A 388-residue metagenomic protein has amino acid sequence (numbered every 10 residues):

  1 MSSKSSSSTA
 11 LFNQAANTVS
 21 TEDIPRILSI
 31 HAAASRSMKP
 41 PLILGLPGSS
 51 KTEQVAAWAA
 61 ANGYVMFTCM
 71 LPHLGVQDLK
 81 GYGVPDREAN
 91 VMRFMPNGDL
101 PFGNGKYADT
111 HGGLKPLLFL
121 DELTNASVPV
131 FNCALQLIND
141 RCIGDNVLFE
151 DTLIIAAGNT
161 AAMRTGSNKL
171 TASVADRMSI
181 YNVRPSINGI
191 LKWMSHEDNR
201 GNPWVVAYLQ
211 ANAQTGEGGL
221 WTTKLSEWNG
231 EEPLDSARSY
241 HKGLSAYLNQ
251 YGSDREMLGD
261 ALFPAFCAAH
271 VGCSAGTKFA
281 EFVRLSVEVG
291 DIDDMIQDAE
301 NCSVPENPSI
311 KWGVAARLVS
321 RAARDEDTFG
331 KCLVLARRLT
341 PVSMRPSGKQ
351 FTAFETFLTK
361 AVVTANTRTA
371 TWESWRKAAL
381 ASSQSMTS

Functional and structural regions predicted by a protein language model:
S2-S388: C-terminal regulatory/interaction module of P-loop NTP-utilizing enzymes
